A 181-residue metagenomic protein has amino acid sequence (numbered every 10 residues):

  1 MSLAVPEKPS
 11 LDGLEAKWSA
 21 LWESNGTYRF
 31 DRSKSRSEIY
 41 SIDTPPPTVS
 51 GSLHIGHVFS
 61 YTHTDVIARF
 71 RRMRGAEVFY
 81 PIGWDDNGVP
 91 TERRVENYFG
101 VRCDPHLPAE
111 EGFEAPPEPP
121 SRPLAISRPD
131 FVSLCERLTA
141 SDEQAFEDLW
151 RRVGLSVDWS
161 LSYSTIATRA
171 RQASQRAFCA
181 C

Functional and structural regions predicted by a protein language model:
M1-C181: N-terminal, positively charged nucleic-acid-binding surface of large information/translation enzymes
